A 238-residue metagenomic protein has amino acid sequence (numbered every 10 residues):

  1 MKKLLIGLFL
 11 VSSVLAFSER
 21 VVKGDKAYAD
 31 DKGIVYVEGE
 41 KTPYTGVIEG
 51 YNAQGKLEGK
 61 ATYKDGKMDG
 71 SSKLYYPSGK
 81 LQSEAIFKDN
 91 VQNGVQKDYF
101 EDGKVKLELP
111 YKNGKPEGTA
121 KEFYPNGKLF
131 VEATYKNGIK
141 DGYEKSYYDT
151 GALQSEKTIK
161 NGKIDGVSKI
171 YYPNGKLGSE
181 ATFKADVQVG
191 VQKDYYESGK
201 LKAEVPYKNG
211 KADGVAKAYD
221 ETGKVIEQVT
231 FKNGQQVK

Functional and structural regions predicted by a protein language model:
L4-S12: Sec-dependent N-terminal signal peptides
V14-K238: Glycine/tyrosine- and acidic-biased, solvent-exposed loop/turn segments at the edges of beta-strands
